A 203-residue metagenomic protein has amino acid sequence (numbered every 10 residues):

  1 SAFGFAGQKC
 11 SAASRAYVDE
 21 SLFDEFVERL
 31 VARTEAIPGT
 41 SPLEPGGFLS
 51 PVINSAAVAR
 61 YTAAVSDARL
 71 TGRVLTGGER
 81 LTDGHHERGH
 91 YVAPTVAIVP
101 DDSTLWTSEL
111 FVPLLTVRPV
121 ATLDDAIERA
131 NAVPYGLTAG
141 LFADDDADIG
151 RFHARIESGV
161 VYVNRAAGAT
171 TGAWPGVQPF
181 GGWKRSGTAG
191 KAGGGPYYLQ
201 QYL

Functional and structural regions predicted by a protein language model:
S1, T34, P38, S50 (+1 more regions): Conserved C-terminal structural/oligomerization subdomain of aldehyde/semialdehyde dehydrogenase
S1-D101, D124, E128, V163: ALDH superfamily catalytic-core signature
